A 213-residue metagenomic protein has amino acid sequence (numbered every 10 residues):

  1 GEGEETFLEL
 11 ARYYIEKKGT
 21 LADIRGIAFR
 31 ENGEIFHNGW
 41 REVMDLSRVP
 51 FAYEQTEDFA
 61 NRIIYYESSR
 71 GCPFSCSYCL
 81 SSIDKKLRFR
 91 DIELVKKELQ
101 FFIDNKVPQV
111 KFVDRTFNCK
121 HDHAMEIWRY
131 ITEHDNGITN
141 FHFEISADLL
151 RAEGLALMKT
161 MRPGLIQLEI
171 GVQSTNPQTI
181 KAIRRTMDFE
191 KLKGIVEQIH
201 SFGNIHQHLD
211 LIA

Functional and structural regions predicted by a protein language model:
G1, R25, V113-R115, L209: Active-site flanking residues adjacent to catalytic metal/cofactor-binding acidic residues
G1-W40: Glycine-rich beta-alpha loop elements in corrinoid/cobalamin-binding modules across cobalamin-dependent enzymes
G3-F7, L21, E42, I92-V95 (+2 more regions): A structural signal for well-ordered alpha-helical scaffolds and beta->alpha junctions
W40-L46: A short, sequence-level motif marking secondary-structure junctions
S47-S201: Radical SAM [4Fe-4S] cluster-binding motif and immediate context
S201, I205-L209: C-terminal EAL-domain catalytic cores of bacterial cyclic di-GMP phosphodiesterases
A213: ATP-dependent carboxylate activation and anion-phosphoryl transfer catalytic cores that bind Mg-ATP to form
